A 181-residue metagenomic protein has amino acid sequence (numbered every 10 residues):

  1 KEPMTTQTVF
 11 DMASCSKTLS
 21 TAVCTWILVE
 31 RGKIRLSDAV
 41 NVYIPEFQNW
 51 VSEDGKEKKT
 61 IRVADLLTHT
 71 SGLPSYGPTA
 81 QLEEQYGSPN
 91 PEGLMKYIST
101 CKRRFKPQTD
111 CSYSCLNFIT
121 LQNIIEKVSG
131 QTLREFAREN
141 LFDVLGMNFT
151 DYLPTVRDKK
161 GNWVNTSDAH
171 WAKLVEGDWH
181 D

Functional and structural regions predicted by a protein language model:
K1-M12, K33, N49-W50, K96-T100: Short, conserved catalytic-motif segment at the N-terminal edge
D11-S37, F118-E126: Active-site SXXK
V23-V29, I44, L67-P74: Generic hydrophobic/packing signal
L36-S52, V144-L145: Short, glycine/proline-biased beta-turn/loop segments that scaffold the active-site neighborhood
V51-D181: Short, surface-exposed loop or secondary-structure junction motifs that flank catalytic or metal-binding residues
